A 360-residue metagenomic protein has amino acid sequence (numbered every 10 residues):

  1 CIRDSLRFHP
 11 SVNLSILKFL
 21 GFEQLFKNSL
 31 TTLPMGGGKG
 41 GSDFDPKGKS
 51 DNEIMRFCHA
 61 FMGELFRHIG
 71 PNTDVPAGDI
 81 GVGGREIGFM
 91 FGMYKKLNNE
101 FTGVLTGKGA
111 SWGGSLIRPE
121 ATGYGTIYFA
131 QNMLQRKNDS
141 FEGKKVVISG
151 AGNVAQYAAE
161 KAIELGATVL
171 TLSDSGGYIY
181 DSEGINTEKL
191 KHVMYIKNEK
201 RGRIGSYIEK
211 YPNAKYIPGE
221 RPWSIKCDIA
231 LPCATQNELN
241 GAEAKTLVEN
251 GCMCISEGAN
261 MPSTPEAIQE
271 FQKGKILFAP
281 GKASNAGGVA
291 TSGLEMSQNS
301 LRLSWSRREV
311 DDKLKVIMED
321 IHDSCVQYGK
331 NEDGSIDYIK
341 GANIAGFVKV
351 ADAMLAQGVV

Functional and structural regions predicted by a protein language model:
C1-D4, A230: Conserved small/polar residues in nucleotide/adenosyl-binding loops
R3-L116, K349-V359: N-terminal ligand-binding/catalytic initiation module
L6, M133, V248-V360: Adenosine-phosphate binding glycine-rich loop
V12-I16, K49-A60, G81-R85, F89 (+18 more regions): Conserved active-site and cofactor/substrate-binding residues in soluble primary-metabolism enzymes
T32, I69-G78, F101-G103, K137-K145 (+2 more regions): Flexible, glycine/charged-enriched surface loops at secondary-structure junctions
T73-A77, E100-L105, I148, T171-D174 (+5 more regions): General beta-strand structural signal in soluble alpha/beta enzymes
T106-G109, G114-K226: Glycine-rich phosphate/diphosphate-binding loop of Rossmann-like nucleotide-binding domains
G177-F278, A283: Rossmann-like adenosine-cofactor binding region
